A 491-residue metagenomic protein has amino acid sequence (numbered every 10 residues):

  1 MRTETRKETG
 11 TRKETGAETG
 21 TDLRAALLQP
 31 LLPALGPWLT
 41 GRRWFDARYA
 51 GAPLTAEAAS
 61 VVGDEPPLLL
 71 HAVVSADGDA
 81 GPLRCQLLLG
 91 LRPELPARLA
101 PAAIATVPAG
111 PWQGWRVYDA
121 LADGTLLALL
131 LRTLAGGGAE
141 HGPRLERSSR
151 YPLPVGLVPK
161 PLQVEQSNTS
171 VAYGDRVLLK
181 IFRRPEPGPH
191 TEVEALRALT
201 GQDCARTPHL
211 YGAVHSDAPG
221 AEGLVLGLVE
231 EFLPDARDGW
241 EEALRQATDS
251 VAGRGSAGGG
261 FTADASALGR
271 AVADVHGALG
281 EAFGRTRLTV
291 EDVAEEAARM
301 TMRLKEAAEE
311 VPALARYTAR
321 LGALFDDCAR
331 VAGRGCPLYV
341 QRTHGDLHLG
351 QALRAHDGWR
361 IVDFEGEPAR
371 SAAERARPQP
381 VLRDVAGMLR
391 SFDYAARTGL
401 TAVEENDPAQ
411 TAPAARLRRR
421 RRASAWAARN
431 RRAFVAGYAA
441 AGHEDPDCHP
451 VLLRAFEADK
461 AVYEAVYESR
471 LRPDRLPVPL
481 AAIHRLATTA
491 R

Functional and structural regions predicted by a protein language model:
M1-P33, G284, H484-R491: Actinobacteria-biased recognition of intrinsically disordered, low-complexity terminal regions
E18-A58: Short Lys/Arg-enriched alpha/beta "domain-start" segment
D77-K305, D357-G358, A369-T411, A415-R420 (+1 more regions): Conserved ATP-binding subdomain of kinase catalytic cores across diverse folds
S149-L157, L304-R342: An alpha-helical support segment within catalytic cores of ATP-dependent transferases
R342-G345, L349: Catalytic-loop of the protein kinase fold
Q351-I361: Conserved protein kinase catalytic/activation segment
D363-P368: Activation of the activation-loop gatekeeper triad in protein kinase-fold domains
A414-R491: ATP/Mg2+ or Mg2+-diphosphate-binding catalytic cores that bind nucleotide phosphates or diphosphates via glycine-rich
